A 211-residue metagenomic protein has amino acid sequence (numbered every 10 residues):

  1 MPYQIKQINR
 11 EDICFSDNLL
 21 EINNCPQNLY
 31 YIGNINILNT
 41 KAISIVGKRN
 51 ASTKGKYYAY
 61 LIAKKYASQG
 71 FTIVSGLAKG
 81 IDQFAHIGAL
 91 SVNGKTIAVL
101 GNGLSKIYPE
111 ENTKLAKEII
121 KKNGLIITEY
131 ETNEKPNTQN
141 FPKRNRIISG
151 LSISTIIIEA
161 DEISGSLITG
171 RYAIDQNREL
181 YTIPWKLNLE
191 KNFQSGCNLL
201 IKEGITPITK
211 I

Functional and structural regions predicted by a protein language model:
Y3-I211: Glycine-biased, small-residue-rich flexible motifs in mid-sequence functional cores and linkers
